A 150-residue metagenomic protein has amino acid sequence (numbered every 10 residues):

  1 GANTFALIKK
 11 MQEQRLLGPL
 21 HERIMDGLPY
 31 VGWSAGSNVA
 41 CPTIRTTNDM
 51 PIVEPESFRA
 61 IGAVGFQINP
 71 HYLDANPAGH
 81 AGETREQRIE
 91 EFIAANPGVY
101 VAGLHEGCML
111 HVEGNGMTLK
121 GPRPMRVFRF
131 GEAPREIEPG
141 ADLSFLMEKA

Functional and structural regions predicted by a protein language model:
A2-K10, Q14-H80: Class I SAM-dependent methyltransferase SAM-binding "motif I" and its flanking Rossmann-like core
R45-T46, M50-A150: C-terminal and late-domain segments of enzyme folds
